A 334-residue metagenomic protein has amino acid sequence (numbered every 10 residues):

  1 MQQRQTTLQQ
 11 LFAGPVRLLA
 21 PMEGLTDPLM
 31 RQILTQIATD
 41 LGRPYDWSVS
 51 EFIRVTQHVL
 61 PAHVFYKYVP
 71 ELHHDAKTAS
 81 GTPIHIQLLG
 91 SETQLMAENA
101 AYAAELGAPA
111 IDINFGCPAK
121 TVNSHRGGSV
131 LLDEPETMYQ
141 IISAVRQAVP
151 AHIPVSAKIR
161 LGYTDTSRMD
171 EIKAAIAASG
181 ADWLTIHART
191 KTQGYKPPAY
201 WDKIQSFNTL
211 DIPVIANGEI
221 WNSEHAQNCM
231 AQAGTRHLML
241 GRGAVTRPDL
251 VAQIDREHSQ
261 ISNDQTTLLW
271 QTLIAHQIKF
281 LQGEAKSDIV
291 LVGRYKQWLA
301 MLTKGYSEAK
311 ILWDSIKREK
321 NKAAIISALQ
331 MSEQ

Functional and structural regions predicted by a protein language model:
M1-R17, E23, Q140, A148-P150 (+6 more regions): Alpha/beta catalytic cores of nucleotide-metabolism and tRNA/nucleoside-modifying enzymes
Q2-T7, M22-Y102: Glycine-rich, positively charged N-terminal anion/phosphate-binding segment
P28, A97, W201, N222-S223: Structural motif corresponding to alpha-helix initiation and N-cap regions
Q36-L41, E98-I111, F115-H125, E136-I212: Alpha/beta enzyme core
E51-V55, I111-K120, A188-T190, E219 (+1 more regions): Glycine-rich phosphate-binding active-site loops on the catalytic face of alpha/beta enzymes
H63-F65, R126-L132: Short glycine-enriched, charge-decorated loop/helix-capping segments at active-site entrances that position
T82-T93, I153-T164, I215-A216: Conserved strand-turn element in the central/C-terminal portion of the radical SAM core barrel that lines
